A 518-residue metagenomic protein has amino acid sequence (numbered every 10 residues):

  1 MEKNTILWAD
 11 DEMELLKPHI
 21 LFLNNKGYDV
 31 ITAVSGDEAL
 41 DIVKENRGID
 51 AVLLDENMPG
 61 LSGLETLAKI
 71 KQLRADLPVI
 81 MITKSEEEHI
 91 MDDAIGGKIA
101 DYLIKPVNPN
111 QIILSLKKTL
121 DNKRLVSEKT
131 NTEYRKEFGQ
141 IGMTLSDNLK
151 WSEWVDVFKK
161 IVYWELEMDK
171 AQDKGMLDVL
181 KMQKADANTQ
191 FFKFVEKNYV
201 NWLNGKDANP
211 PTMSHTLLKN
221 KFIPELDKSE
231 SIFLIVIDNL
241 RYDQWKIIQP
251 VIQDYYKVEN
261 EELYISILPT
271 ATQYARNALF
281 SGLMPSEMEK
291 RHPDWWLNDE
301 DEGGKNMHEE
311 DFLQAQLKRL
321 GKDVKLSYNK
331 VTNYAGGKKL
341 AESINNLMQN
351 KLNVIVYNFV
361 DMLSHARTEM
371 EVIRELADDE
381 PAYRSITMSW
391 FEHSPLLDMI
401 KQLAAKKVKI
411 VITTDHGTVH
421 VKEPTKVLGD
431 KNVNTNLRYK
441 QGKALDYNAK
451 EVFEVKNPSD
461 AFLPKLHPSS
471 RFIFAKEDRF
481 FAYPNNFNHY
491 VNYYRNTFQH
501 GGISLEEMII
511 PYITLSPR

Functional and structural regions predicted by a protein language model:
D11-E12, L21-F22, N57, D92 (+3 more regions): Feature captures the catalytic ectodomains and active-site-proximal regions of enzymes that hydrolyze or transfer
M13-I31: Two-component/phosphorelay signaling modules centered on CheY-like receiver
V34-E38, S62-E65: Acidic catalytic/metal-coordinating carboxylates
D41, L64-A75: Short amphipathic alpha-helix used as the core "switch/output" element in two-component signaling
R47-L53: Active-site beta3 strand of CheY-like receiver
D55, T83: Active-site residues of response regulator receiver
E65, E86-D101: Alpha4 helix (beta4-alpha4-beta5 surface) of REC/receiver domains from two-component response regulators
K105: A Lys-centered signature of the CheY-like receiver
